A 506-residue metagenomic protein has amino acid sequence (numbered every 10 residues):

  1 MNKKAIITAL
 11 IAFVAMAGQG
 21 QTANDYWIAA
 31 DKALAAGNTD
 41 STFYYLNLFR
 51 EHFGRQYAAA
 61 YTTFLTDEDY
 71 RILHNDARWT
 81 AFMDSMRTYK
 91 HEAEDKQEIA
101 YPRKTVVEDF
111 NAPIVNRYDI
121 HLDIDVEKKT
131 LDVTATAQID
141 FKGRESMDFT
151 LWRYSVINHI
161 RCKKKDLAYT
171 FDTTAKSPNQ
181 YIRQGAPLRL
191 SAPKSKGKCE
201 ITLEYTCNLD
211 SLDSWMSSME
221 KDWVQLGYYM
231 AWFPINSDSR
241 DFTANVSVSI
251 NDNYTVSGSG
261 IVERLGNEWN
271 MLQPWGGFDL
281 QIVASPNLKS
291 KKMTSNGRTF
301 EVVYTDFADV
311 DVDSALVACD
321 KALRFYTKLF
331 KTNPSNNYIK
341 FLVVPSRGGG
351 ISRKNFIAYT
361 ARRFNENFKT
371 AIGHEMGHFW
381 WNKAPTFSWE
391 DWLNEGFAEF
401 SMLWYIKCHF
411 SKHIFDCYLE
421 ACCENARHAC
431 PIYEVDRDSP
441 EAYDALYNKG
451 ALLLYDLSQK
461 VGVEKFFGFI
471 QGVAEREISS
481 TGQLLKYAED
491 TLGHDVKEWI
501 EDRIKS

Functional and structural regions predicted by a protein language model:
Q21-H74: Alpha-helical protein-protein interaction modules
A59-T62, Y443, N448-S506: Amphipathic alpha-helical substructures
A77-K96, D119-D123, R161, D210 (+1 more regions): Beta/coil-rich, acidic/histidine-enriched accessory regions frequently appended to metallopeptidases
D84-D132, N158: N-terminal, polar/Ser/Thr-rich
V106-N111, R117, K128, T136-D140 (+4 more regions): Extended, low-hydrophobicity, Ser/Thr/Pro/Gly-biased non-transmembrane segments
A135-A137, V246, K289-E390: Juxtacatalytic substrate-recognition/specificity segment
S146-T174, T243-N245, S249, N253: Solvent-exposed beta-hairpin/edge-strand motifs
W389-L453, K460, W499-S506: Acidic/His/Gly-enriched intrinsically disordered linker/tail segments that often contain short helix/coil "MoRF-like"
